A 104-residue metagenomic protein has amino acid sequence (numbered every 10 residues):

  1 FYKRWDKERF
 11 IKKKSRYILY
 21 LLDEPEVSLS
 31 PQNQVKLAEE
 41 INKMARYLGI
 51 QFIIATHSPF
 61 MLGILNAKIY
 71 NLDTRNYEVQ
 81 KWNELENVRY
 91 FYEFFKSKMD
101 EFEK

Functional and structural regions predicted by a protein language model:
F1-L21, K36, M44: GG-anchored amphipathic helix commonly corresponding to the ABC/SMC/Rad50 NBD signature/C-loop
D23-P25: Walker B catalytic acidic pair
V27-S30: ABC ATPase nucleotide-binding domain "signature" loop
Q32-K104: C-terminal lobe/lid and adjacent interdomain/linker elements of RecA-like ASCE P-loop ATPase modules
